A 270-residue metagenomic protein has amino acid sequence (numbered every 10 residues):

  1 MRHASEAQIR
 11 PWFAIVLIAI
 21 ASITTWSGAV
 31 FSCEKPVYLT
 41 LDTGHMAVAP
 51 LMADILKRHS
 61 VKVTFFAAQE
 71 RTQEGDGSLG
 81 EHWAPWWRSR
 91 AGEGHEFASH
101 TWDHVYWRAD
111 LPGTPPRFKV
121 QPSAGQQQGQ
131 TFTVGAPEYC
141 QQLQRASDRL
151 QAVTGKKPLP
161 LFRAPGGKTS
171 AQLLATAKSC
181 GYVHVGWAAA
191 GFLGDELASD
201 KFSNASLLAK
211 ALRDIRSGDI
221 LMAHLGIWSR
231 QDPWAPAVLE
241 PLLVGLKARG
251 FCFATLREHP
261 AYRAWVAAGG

Functional and structural regions predicted by a protein language model:
M1-I9: N-terminal secretory signal peptides that target proteins for export/translocation
W12-T25: Bacterial N-terminal signal peptides
G28-F31, H59-V63, Q73, Q231-G270: C-terminal domain-boundary segment and adjacent tail
G28-S123, Q127-T131, Q142-P160, W234: Active-site beta->alpha N-cap acidic-glycine motif
L41-G44, F66-E70, H100-H104, A164-G167 (+3 more regions): Active-site-proximal beta-strand/loop segments in catalytic clefts of secreted hydrolases
P50, D54, R88, P137 (+7 more regions): Solvent-exposed, polar/charged alpha-helical surfaces in well-ordered, non-transmembrane soluble domains, broadly
K168-D214, F251-Y262: His/Asp/Glu-enriched short active-site or ligand-binding loop at hydrolase and phosphoryl-transfer sites
